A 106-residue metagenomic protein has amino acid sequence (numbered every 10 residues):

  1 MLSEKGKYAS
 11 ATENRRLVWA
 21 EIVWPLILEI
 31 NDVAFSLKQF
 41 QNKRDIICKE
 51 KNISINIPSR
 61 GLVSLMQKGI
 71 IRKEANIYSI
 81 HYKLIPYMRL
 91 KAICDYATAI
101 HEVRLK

Functional and structural regions predicted by a protein language model:
M1-A34: Short alpha-helical segments that sit at the start of domains
L26, K43, I47, G61 (+1 more regions): Charge-rich, solvent-exposed alpha-helical interaction surfaces
D32-I47: Short acidic, hydrophobic short linear motifs in intrinsically disordered regions
K51-Q67: Short amphipathic alpha-helical interaction segments
M66-N76: A short, conserved structural fragment
N76-K83: Minor-groove-contacting beta-hairpin "wing" of winged helix-turn-helix DNA-binding domains
I85-K106: Short, amphipathic alpha-helical interaction segments positioned at domain boundaries
